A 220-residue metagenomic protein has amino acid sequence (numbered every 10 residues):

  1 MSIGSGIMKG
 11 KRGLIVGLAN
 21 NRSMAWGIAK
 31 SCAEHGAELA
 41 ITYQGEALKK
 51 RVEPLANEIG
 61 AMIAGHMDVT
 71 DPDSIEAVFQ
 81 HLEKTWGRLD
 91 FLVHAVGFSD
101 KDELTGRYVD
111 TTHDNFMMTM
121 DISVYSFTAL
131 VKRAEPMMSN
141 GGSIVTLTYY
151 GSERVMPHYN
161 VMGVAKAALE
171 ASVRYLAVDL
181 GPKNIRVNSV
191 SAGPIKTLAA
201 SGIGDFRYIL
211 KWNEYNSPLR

Functional and structural regions predicted by a protein language model:
I3-I41: Canonical Rossmann dinucleotide-binding motif of NAD(H)/NADP(H)-dependent dehydrogenases/reductases, specifically
G4, E53, P182, P194-P218: A glycine/serine/threonine-rich, flexible loop-to-helix segment that serves as the NAD(P) cofactor-binding "lid"
R12, E38, R88, S143 (+1 more regions): Structural signature of beta-strand start/N-cap positions in the alpha/beta core of ABC transporter nucleotide-binding
I15, V93, V145, V187-V190 (+1 more regions): Hydrophobic structural elements of the Rossmann-like NAD(P)H-binding subdomain that define the short-chain
G17-M24, G97-K132, N140-P182, P194-K196: Catalytic loop of short-chain dehydrogenase/reductase
H35, T85, K183: Conserved dinucleotide-binding and phosphotransfer motif residues
G45-L48: Helix N-cap at the beta1-alpha1 junction of Rossmann-like dinucleotide-binding domains, i.e., the first residues
M67-E76, Q80-T85, F91-M117, P136 (+2 more regions): Conserved mid-core segment of classical short-chain dehydrogenase/reductases
